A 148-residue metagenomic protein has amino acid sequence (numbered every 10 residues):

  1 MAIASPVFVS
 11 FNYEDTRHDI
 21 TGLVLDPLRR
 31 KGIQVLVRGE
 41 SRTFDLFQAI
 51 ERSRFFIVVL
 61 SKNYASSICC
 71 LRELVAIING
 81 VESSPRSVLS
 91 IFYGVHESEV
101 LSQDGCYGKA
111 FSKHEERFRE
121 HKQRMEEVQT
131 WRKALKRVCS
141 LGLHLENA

Functional and structural regions predicted by a protein language model:
M1-F55: Conserved N-terminal substructure of TIR/SEFIR domains
M1-V7, H18-G22, E97-A148: C-terminal interaction surface of TIR/SEFIR-family domains
S10-E14, K31, L36-E40, V59-K62 (+4 more regions): Structured beta-strand/turn binding interfaces of compact recognition modules in eukaryotic regulators
V35, S67, V88, L145-E146: Short, flexible/disordered secondary-structure transition segments
T43, F47, S67, M125-V128 (+1 more regions): Short, structured helix-loop boundary elements
R52-E116: Amphipathic helical hotspot of TIR/SEFIR-family domains
